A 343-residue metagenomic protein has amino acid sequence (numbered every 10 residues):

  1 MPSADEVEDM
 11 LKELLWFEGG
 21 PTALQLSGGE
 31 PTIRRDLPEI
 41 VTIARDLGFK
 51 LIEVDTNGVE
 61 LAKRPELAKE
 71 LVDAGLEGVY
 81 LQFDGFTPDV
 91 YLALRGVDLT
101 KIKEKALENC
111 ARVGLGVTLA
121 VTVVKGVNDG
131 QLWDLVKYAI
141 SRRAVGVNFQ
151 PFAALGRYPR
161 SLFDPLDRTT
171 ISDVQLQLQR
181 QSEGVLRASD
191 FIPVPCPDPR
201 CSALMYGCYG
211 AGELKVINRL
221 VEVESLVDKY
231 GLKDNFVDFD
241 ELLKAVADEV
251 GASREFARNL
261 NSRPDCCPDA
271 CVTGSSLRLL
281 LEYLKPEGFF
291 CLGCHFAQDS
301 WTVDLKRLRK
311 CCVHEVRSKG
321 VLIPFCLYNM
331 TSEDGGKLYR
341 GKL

Functional and structural regions predicted by a protein language model:
M1-D5: Canonical Radical SAM [4Fe-4S] cluster-binding loop centered on the CxxxCxxC motif and its immediate flanking residues
E8-L26, R34-P151: Radical SAM/AdoMet-radical enzyme domain recognition
L11, P193, D299-V303: Intrinsically disordered, low-complexity segments enriched in polar/charged residues with Gly/Pro, especially when
D55, F83, V123, A139 (+8 more regions): Long, contiguous hydrophobic alpha-helical segments, chiefly transmembrane helices and signal peptides
R64, Y91, D129, R157-P159 (+2 more regions): Short acidic, gly/pro-rich beta-turn/loop elements at beta-sheet edges and active-site/ligand-binding grooves
R112-L284: Radical SAM enzyme [4Fe-4S]-AdoMet core and its adjacent flexible, acidic and glycine-rich loops/tails across
K233-L343: Flexible mid-to-C-terminal extensions adjoining Fe-S/redox cofactors in radical SAM and related proteins
